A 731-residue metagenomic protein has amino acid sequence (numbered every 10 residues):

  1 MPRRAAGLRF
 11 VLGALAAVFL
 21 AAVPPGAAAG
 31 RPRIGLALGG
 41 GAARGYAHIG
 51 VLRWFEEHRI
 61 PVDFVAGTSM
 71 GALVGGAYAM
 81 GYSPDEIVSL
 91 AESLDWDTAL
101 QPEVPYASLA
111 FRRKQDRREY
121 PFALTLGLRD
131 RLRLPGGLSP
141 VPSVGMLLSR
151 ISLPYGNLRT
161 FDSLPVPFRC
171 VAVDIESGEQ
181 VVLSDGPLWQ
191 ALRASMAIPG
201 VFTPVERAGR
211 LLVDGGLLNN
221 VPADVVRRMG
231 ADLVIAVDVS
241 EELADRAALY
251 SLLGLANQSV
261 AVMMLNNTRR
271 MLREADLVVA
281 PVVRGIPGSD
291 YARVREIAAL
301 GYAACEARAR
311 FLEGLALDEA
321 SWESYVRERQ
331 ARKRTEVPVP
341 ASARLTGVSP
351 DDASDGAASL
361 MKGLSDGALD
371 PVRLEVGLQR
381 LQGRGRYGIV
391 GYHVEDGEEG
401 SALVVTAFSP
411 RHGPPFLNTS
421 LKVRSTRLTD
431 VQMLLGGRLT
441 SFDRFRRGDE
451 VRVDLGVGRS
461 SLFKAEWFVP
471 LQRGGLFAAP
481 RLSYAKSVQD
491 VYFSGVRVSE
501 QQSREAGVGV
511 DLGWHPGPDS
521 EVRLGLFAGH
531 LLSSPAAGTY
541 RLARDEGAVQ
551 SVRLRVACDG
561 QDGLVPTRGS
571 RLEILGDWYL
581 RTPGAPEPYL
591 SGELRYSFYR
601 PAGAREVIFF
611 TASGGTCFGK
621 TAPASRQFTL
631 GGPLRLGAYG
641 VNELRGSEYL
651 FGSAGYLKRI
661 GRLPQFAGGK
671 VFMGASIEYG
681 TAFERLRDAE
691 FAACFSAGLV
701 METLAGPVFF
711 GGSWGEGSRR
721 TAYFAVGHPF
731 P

Functional and structural regions predicted by a protein language model:
M1-G7: N-terminal secretory signal peptides that target proteins for export/translocation
V11-A22: Bacterial N-terminal signal peptides
G26-T68, G76-E395, P410-R411: Patatin-like phospholipase
G41, G71, I87, G178 (+17 more regions): Buried hydrophobic packing residues in well-ordered domains
A172-D174, P281, G347-S349, A407-R411 (+8 more regions): Flexible glycine-/small-residue-rich
Q180-L183, R246-A248, D290, S534-P535 (+3 more regions): Short, well-ordered secondary-structure micro-motifs
P371-V372, G377, R386-L554, F628-L634 (+3 more regions): Gram-negative/organellar outer-membrane beta-barrel architecture
A402-V404, F416-T426, V453, Y540-L542 (+3 more regions): C-terminal outer-membrane beta-barrel translocator/porin domains of Gram-negative envelope proteins and their
